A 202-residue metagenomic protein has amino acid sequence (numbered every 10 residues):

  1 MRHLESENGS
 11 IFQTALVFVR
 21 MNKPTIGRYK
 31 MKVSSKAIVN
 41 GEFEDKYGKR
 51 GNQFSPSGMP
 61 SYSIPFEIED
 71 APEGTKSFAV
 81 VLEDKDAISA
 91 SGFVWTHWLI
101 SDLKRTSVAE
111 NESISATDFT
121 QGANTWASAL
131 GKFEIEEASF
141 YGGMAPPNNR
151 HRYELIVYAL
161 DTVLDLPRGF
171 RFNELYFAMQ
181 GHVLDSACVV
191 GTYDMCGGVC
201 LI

Functional and structural regions predicted by a protein language model:
N22-I202: N-terminus-centered regions that define maturation/targeting leaders and the start of the first functional domain
